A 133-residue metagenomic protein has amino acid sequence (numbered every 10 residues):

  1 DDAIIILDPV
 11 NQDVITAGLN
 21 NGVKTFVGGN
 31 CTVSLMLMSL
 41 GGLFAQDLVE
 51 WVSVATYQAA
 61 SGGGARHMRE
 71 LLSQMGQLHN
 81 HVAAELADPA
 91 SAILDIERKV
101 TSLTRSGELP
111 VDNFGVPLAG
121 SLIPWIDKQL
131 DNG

Functional and structural regions predicted by a protein language model:
D1-N113, L118: N-terminal Rossmann-like NAD(P) cofactor-binding subdomain of oxidoreductases, focused on the glycine-rich
V111, G115-G133: Interdomain hinge/lid region at the active-site interface of Rossmann-like NAD(P)-dependent oxidoreductases
